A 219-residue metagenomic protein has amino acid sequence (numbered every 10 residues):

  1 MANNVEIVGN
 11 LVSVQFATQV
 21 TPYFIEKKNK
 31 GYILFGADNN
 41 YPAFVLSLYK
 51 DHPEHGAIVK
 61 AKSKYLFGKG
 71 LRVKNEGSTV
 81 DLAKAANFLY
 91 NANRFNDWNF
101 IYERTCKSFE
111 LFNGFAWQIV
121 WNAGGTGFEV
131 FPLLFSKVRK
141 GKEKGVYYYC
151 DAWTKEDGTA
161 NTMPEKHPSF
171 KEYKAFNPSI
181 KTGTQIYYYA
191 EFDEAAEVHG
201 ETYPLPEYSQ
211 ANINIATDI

Functional and structural regions predicted by a protein language model:
M1-A57, S63-R72, E76, V80-I219: Structured, contiguous alpha/beta core segments that scaffold functional sites
